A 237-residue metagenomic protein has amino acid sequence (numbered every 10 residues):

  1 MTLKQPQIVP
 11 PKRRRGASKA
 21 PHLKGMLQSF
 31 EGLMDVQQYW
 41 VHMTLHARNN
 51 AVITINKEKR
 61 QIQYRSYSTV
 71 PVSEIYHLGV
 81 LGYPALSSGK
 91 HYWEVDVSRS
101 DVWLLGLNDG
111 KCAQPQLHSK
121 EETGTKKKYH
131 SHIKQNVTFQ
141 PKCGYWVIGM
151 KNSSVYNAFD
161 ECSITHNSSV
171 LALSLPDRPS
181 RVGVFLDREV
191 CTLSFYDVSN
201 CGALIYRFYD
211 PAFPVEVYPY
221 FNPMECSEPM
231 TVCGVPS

Functional and structural regions predicted by a protein language model:
M1-S237: Beta-rich ligand-recognition domains in immune and ubiquitin systems
